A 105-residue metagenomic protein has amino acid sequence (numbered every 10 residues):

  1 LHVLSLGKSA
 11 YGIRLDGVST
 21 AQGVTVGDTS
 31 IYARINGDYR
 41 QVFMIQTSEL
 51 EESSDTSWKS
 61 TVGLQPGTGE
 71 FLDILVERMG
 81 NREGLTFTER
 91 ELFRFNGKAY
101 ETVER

Functional and structural regions predicted by a protein language model:
L1-R34, D38-F95: Short aromatic loop motif centered on NTY/YTY
E104-R105: Short, solvent-exposed mixed-charge patches
